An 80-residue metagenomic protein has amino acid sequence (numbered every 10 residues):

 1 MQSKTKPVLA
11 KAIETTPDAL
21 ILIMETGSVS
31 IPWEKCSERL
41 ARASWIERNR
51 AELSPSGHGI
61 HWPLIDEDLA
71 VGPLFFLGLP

Functional and structural regions predicted by a protein language model:
M1-P80: Motif-centric detector for short Cys/His coordination patterns
